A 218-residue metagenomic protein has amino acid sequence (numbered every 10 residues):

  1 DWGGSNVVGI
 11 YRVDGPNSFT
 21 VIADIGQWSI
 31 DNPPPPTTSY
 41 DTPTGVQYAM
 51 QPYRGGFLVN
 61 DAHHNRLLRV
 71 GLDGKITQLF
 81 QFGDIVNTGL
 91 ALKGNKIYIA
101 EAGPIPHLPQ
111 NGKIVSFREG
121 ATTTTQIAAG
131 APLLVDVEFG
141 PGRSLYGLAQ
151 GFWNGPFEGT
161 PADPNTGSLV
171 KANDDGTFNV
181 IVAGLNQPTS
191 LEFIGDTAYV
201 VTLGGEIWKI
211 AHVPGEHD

Functional and structural regions predicted by a protein language model:
D1, D24, A62-H63, A102-P104 (+4 more regions): Short loop/turn segments immediately following the C-termini of beta-strands
D1, V7, S29-F57, D84-N111 (+4 more regions): Beta-rich, blade/repeat-based domains predominating in secreted/periplasmic proteins but also intracellular
D1-Q27: A gly/proline- and charged-residue-enriched helix-loop-helix capping module
N6-Y11, R66-R69, G112-S116, G167-V170 (+1 more regions): A short loop-to-beta-strand structural motif that recurs across blades of beta-propeller domains
R12, S18, G55-L58, H64-N65 (+5 more regions): Generic structural signal for coil-to-beta-strand starts
V13-S18, V70-K75, F117-T122, A172-G176 (+1 more regions): Short loop/turn segments that connect beta-strands within beta-propeller blades
T20-A23, N32-Y40, K75-Q81, T122-A128 (+1 more regions): A short beta-strand motif characteristic of beta-propeller blades
W153-A162, H217: Intrinsically disordered, low-complexity Ser/Thr- and acidic-rich flexible linkers and loops, especially at boundaries
